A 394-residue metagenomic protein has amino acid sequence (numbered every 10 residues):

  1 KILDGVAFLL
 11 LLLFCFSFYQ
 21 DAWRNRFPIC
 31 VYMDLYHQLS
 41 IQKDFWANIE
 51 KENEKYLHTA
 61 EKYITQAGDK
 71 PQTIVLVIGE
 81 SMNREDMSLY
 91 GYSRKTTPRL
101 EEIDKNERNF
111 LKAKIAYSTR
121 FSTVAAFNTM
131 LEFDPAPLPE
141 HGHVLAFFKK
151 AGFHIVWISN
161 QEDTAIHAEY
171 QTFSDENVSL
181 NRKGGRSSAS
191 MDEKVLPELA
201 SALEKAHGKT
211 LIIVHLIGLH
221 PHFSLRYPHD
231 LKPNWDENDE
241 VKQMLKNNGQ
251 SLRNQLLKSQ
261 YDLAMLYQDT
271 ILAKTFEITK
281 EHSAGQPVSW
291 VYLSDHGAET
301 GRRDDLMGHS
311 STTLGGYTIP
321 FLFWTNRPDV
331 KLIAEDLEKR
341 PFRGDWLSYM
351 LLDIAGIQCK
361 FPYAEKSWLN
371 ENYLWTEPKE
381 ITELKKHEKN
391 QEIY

Functional and structural regions predicted by a protein language model:
I2-L9: Membrane-interfacial entry segments at the cytosolic side of transmembrane helices
F14-L76, S81-M244, T318, R343-W375 (+1 more regions): Active-site-proximal alpha/beta segments of enzymes that process anionic O-linked groups
G91-K95, K280, A284-R327, A364 (+1 more regions): Histidine-centered active-site microenvironments of extracellular/periplasmic hydrolases and transferases
Y117, W157-S159, L211-G218, D262-Q268 (+2 more regions): Short beta-strand segments
E132-P135, G185-R186, N254-D269, F276-K280 (+2 more regions): Active-site rim elements
P197-A200, N238-W290, F342, W346-S348: A long, amphipathic alpha-helix that forms part of the scaffold/cap immediately adjacent to metal-dependent active
L314, E388-Y394: C-terminal, low-complexity/hydrophilic appendages and adjacent surface loops of extracellular/periplasmic anionic
T325-V330, I357: Short loop segments at secondary-structure junctions
